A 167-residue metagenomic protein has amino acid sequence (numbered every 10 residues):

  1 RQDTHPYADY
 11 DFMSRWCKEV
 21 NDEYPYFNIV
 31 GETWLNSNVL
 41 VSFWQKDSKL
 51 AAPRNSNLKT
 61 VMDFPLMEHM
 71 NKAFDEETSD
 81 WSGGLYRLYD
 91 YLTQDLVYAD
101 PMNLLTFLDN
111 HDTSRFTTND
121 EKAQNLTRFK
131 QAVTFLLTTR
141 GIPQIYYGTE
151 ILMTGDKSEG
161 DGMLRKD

Functional and structural regions predicted by a protein language model:
T4-A99, L104, N125-L126, F135-T138 (+1 more regions): Active-site-proximal helices and loops of the catalytic beta/alpha 8
T117-K122: Short, solvent-exposed helix-loop connector elements
F129-Q131: Conserved interdomain hinge at the start of the Helicase C-terminal
V133, I145: FAD cofactor-binding and catalytic pocket of flavoenzymes
